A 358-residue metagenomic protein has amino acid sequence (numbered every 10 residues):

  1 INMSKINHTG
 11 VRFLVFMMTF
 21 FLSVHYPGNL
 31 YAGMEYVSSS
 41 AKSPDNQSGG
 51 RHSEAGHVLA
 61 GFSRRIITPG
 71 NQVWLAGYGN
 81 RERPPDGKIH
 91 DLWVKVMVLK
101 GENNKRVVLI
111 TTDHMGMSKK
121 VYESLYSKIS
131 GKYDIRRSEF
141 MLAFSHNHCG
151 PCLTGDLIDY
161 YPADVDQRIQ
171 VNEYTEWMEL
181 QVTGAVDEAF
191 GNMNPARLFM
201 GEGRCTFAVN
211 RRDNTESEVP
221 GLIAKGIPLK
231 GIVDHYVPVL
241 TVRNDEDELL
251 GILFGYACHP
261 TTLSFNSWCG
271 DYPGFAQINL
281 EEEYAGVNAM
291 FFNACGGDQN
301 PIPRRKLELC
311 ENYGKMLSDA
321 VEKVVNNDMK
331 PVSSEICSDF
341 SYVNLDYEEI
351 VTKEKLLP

Functional and structural regions predicted by a protein language model:
N2-S4, Y26, S39, S43: Short, low-complexity interaction segments enriched in Ser/Thr/Pro/Gly
M3-F16: Bacterial N-terminal signal peptides that target proteins for export
H8, H25-Y26, Y31, Q47: Low-complexity, intrinsically disordered or signal/transmembrane-proximal segments
L14-H25, N29: Bacterial N-terminal signal peptides
G33-S38, D45-N288, F292-N312, V325 (+1 more regions): Conserved beta-alpha junction segments in alpha/beta enzyme cores
L317: Anionic-ligand-binding alpha/beta catalytic cores of soluble enzymes and soluble regulatory domains that recognize
